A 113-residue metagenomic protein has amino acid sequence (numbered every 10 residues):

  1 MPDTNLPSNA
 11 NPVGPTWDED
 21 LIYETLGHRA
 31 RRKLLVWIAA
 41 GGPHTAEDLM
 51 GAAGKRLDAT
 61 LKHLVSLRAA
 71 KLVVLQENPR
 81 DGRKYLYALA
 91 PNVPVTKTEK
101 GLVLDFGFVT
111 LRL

Functional and structural regions predicted by a protein language model:
P2-E24: Short, Lys/Arg-enriched N-terminal segment that forms or immediately precedes the first helix of a structured domain
W17-T25, R29-K55, R83-N92: N-terminal helix-turn-helix DNA-binding core of bacterial DNA-binding proteins
D58: Key DNA-contact positions within bacterial/archaeal DNA-binding proteins
L64-V65: Short, hydrophobic-biased segments on the C-terminal half of alpha helices that form "recognition helices"
K71: Glycine-centered, phosphate/nucleic-acid-interacting loop/turn motifs that mediate DNA/RNA or nucleotide
L75: Short beta-strand "wing" residues that participate in macromolecule-binding interfaces
D81-L113: Conserved segment of winged-helix/HTH DNA-binding domains
